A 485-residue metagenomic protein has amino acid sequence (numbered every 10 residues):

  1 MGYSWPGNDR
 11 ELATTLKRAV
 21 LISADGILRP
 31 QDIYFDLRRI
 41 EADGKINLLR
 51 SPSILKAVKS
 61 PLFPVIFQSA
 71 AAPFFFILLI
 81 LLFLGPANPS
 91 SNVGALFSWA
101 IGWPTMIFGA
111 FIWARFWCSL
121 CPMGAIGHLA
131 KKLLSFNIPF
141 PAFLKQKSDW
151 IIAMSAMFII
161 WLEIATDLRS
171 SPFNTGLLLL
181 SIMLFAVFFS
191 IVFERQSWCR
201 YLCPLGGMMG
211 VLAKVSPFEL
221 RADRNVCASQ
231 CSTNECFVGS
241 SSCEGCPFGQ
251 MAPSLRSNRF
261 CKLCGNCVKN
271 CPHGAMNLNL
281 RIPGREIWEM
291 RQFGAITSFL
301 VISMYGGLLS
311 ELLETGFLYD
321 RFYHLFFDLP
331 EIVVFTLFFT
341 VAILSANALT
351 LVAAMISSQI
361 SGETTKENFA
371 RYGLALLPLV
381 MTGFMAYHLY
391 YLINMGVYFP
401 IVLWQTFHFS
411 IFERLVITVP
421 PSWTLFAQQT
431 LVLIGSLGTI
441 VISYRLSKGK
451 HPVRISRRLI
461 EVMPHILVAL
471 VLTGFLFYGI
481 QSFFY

Functional and structural regions predicted by a protein language model:
M1-L37: Nucleotide-binding/hydrolysis machinery
P6, I126, C264: Short glycine-rich loop/turn motifs that provide flexible caps or phosphate-binding loops at active sites
T14, C264-K269: P-loop NTPase catalytic cores that bind/hydrolyze ATP
I22, G206, C264: Short Cys/His-rich metal-coordination motifs, predominantly Zn2+-binding knuckles/fingers
F35-S257, K269, H273-Y485: Non-ligating segments of multi-cofactor redox enzymes
R259-L263: Aromatic- and glycine-enriched pocket-lining scaffold segments that form the walls of small-molecule binding clefts
